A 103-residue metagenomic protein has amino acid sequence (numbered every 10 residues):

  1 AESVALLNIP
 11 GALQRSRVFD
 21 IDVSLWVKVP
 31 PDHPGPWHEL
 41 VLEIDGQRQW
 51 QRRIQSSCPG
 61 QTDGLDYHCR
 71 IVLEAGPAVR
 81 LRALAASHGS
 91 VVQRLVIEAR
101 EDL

Functional and structural regions predicted by a protein language model:
A1-L13, T62-C69: Short beta-strands within extracellular/lumenal beta-sheet-rich domains
V4, P10-A12, L25, H88-L103: C-terminal interaction-tip segments
L7, I21-V23, L40-I44, V79-A83 (+1 more regions): Hydrophobic beta-strand residues in large extracellular and virion-surface proteins
R15-P34, R80-A85: A short beta-strand element within beta-rich, extracytoplasmic domains of secreted/secretory-pathway proteins
R17-F19, P36-L40, V91-Q93: Short beta-strand/loop motifs in extracellular/secreted proteins, especially within beta-sandwich accessory domains
W26-H68: Terminal beta-strand-rich extracellular "head" domains that mediate receptor/glycan or other ligand binding
Q55, H68-C69, R82-S87, A99-L103: Extended, charged low-complexity segments that frequently continue into or abut oligomerization scaffolds
R70-A75: Surface-exposed, short loops/turns at beta-strand junctions within beta-sandwich domains
